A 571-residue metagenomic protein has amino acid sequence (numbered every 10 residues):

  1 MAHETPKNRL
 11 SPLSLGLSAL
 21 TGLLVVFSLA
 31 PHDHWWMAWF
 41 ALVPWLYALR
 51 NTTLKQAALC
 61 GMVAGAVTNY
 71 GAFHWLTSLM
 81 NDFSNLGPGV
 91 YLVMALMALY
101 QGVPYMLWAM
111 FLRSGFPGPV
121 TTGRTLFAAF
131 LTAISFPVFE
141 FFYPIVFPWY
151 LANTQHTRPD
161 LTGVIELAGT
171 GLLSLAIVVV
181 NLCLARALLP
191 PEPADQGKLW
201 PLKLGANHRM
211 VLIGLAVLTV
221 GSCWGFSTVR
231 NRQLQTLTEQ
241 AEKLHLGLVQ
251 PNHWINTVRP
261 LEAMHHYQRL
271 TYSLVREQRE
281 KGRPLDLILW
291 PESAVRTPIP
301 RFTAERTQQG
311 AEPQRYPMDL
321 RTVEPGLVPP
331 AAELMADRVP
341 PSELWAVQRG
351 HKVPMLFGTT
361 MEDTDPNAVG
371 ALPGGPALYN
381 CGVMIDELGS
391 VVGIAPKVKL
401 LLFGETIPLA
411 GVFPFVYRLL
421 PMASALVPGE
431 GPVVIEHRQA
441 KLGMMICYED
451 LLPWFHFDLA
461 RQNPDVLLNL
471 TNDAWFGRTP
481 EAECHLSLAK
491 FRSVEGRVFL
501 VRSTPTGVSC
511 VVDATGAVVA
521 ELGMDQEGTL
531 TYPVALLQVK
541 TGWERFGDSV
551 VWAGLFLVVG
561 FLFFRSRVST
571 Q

Functional and structural regions predicted by a protein language model:
A2-L234, G477-R478, A489-R492, T504 (+3 more regions): Membrane-embedded alpha-helical bundles of multi-pass enzymes that act on lipidic or dolichyl-linked glycan substrates
L24-V26, G358-D363, D473: Generic short beta-strand segments
L29-P44, A64, T68-W75, Q250-P251 (+3 more regions): Short, conserved active-site loops that position catalytic residues or coordinate cofactors/metal ions across diverse
S78-L96, P119-V120, F141-T170, A371-P453 (+1 more regions): Active-site catalytic loop in hydrolytic enzyme cores
M80-D82, I177, T360, P396 (+3 more regions): Proline- and acidic/polar-enriched loop/turn elements at helix boundaries
Q101, R276, L287-I288, S293-V295 (+5 more regions): CN hydrolase (nitrilase-like) catalytic-core segments centered on the catalytic cysteine and neighboring Lys/Glu
L218-S222, L261, H265, L468: Class I S-adenosylmethionine
T228-L401, I435-R438, M444, Y448 (+1 more regions): Soluble catalytic regions of membrane-associated enzymes that act on cell-envelope and secretory-pathway components
